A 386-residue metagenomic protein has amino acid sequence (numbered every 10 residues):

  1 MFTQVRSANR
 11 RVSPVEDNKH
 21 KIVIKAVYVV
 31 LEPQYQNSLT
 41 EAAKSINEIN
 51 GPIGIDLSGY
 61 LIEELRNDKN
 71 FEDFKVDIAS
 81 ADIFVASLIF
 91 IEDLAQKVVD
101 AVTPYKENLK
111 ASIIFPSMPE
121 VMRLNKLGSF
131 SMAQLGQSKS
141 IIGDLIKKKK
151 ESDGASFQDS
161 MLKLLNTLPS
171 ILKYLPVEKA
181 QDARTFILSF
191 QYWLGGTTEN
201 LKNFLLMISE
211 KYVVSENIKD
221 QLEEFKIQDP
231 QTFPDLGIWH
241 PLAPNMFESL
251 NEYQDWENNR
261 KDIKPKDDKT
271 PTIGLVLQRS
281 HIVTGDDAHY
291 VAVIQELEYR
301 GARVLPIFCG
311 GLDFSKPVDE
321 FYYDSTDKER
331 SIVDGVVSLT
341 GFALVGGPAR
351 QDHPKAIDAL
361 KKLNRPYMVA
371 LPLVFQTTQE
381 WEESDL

Functional and structural regions predicted by a protein language model:
M1-L386: An N-terminal assembly and electron-transfer interface module characteristic of large anaerobic redox and radical
